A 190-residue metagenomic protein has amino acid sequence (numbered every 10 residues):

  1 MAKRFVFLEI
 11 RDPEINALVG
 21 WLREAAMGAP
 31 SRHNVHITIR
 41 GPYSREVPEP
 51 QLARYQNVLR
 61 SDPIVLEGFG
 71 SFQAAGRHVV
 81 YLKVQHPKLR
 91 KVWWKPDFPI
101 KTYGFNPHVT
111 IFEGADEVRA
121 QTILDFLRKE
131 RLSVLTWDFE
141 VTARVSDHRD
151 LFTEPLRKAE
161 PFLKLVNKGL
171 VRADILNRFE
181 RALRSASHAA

Functional and structural regions predicted by a protein language model:
M1-A189: Histidine-dependent nucleotide/RNA phosphoesterase domain, centered on the 2H-phosphoesterase fold with its duplicated
